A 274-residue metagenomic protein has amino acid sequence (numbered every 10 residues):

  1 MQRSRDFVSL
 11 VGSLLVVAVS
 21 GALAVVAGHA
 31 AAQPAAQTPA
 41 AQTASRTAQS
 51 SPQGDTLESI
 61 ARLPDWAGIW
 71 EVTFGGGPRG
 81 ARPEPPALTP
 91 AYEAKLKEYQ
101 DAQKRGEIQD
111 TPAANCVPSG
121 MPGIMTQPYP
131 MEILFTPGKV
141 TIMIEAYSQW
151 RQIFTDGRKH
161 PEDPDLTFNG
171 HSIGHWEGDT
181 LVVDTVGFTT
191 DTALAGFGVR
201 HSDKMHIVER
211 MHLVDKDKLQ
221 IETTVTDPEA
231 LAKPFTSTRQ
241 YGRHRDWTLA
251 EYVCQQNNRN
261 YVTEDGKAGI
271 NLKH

Functional and structural regions predicted by a protein language model:
Q2-V8, G12-H274: PEST-like low-complexity, intrinsically disordered acidic/proline/serine-rich tracts that flank trafficking/processing
